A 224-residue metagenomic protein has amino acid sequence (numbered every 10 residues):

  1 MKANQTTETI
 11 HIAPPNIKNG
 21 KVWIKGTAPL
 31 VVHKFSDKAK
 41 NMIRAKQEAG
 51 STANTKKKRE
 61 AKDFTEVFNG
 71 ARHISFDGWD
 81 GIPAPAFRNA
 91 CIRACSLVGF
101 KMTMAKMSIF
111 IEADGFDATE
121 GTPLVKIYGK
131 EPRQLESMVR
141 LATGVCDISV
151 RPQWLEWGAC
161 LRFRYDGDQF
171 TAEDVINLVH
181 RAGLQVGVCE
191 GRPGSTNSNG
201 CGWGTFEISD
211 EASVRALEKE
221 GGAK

Functional and structural regions predicted by a protein language model:
M1-K224: RNA-interacting cores
